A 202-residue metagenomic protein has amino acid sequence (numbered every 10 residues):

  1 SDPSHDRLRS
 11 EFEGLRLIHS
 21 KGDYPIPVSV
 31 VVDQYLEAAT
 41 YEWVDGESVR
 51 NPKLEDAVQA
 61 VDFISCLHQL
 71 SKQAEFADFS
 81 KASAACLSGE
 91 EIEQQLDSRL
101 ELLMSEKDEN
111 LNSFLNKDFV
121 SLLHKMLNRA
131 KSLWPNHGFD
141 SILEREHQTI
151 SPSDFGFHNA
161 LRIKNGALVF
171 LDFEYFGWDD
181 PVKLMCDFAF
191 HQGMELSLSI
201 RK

Functional and structural regions predicted by a protein language model:
S1-S98: ATP-binding pocket architecture of kinase catalytic cores
E13-L15, L103, I200-K202: Catalytic core of nucleotide-sugar-dependent glycosyltransferases
G46, L168, F176-W178, H191-M194: Activation segment
P52-D56, G177, L196: Short alpha-helix boundary/capping segments
A57-V58, V169, C186-A189: Glycine-rich, phosphate-binding/catalytic loops in enzymes
K72-S153: An alpha-helical support segment within catalytic cores of ATP-dependent transferases
K131-K183: Active-site acidic catalytic loop and adjacent metal/ATP-binding pocket of ATP-dependent phosphoryl transfer enzymes
V182-K202: Active-site activation/catalytic loop segments of kinase-like enzymes and analogous catalytic loops in related
